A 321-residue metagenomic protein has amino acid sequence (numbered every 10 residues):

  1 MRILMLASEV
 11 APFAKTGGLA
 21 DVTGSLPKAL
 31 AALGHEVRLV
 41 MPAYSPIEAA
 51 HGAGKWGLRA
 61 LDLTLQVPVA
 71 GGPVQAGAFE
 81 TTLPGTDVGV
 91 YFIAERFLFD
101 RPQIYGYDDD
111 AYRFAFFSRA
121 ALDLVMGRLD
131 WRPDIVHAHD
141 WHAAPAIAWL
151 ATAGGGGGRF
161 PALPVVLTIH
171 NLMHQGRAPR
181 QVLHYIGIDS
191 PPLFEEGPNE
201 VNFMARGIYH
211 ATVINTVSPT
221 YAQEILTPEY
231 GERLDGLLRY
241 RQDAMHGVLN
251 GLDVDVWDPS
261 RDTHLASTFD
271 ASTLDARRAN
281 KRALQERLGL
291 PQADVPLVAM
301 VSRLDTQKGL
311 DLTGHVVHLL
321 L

Functional and structural regions predicted by a protein language model:
M1-L321: Catalytic cores of nucleotide-sugar-dependent glycosyltransferases that transfer UDP/GDP/TDP-activated
